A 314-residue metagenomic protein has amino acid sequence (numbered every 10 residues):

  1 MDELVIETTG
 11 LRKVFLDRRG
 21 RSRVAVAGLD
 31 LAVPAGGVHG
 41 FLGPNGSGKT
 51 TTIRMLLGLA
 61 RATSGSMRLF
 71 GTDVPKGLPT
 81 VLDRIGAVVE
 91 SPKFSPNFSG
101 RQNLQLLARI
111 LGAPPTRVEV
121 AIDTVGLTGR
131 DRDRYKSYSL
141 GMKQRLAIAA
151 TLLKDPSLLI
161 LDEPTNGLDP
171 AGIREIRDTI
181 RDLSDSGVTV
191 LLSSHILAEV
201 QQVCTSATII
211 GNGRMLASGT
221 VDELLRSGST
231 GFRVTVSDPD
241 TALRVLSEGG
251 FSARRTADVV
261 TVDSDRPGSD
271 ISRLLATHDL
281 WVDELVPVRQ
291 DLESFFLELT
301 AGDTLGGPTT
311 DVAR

Functional and structural regions predicted by a protein language model:
D2-E3, S264-R314: C-terminal coupling/interaction segments
E3-G211, A217: ABC transporter nucleotide-binding domains
S66, S99, G231, W281-E284: Residues at or immediately flanking beta-strands
L111-P115, I173, V236, D265 (+1 more regions): Short alpha-helix boundary/capping motifs
V120, D222-R226, T309: Short, flexible cytosolic linker that couples an ABC transmembrane/permease module to its adjacent nucleotide-binding
R177-D263: ABC transporter nucleotide-binding domain
